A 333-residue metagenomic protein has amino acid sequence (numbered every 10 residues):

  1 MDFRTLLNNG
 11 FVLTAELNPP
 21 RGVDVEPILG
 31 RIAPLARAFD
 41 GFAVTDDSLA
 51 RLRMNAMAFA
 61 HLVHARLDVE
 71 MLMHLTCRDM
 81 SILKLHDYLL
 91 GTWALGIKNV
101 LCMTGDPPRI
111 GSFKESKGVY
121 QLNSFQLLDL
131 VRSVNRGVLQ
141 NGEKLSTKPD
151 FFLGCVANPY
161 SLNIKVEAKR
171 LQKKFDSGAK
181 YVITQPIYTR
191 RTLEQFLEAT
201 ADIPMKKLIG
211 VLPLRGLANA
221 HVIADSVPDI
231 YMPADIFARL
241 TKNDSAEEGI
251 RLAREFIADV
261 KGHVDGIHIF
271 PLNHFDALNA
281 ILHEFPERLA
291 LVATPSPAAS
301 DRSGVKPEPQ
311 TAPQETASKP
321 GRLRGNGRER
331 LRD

Functional and structural regions predicted by a protein language model:
M1-A15, L139-K148, P320-R322, N326-R332: N-terminal amphipathic alpha-helix/helix-capping segment at the start of soluble metabolic enzymes
M1-V44: Conserved N-terminal beta1-alpha1 strand-loop-helix module at the mouth
L13-E26, L72-L83, F152-V166, L240-I250: Active-site mouth loops of central-metabolism enzymes
E16, F42, T92, K174 (+3 more regions): Conserved, mostly hydrophobic/aromatic
R51-H61, I82-K84, P108-L127, I164-K165 (+2 more regions): Active-site-adjacent beta->alpha loops and helix N-cap segments on the catalytic face of soluble alpha/beta enzymes
I82-G91, K169-L171: Catalytic cores of alpha/beta
V119-N141, S146, V156-Y160, D202-F256 (+3 more regions): Active-site pocket-lining/capping segments in soluble small-molecule metabolic enzymes
R302, P307-E308, L323: Short, low-complexity intrinsically disordered segments enriched in A/P/G/S/L with frequent Arg, especially at protein
